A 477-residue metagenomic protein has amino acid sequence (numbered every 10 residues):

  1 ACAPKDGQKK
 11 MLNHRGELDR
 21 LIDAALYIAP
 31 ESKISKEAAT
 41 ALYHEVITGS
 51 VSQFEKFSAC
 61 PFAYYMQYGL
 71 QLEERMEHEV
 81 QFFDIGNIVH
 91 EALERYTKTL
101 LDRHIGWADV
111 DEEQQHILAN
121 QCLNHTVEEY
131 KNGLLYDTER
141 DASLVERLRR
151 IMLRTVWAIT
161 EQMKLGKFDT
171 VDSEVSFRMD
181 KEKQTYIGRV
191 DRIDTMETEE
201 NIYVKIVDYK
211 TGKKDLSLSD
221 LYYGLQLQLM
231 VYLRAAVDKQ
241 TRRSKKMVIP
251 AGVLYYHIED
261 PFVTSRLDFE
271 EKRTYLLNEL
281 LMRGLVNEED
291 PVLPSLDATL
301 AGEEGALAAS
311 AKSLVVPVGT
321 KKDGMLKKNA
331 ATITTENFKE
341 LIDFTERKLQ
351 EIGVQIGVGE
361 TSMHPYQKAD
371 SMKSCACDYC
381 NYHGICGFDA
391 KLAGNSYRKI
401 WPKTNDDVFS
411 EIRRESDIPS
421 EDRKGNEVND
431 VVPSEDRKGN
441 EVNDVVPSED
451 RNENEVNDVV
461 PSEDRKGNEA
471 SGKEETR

Functional and structural regions predicted by a protein language model:
A1-D422, K466-R477: Structural signature of nuclease core domains in nucleic-acid processing machines
P419-A470: Long, intrinsically disordered low-complexity tandem-repeat segments
